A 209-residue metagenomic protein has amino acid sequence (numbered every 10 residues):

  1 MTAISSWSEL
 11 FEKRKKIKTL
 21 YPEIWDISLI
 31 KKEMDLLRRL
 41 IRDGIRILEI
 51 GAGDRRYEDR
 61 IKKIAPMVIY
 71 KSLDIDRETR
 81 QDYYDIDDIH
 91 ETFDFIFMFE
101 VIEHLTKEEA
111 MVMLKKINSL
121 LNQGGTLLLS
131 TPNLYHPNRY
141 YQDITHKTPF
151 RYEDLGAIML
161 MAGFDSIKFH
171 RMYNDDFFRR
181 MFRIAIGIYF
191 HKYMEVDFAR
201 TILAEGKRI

Functional and structural regions predicted by a protein language model:
M1-F97, E108-K115, L120, Y152-E153 (+2 more regions): Conserved N-terminal segment of class I S-adenosyl-L-methionine
T79-Q81, H136-Y141: A short acidic, helix-capping loop that chelates divalent metal ions and anchors anionic groups
V101-H104, N133: Hydrophobic adenine-recognition pocket in adenosine-nucleotide-binding enzymes
H104-L105, T148: A short His-aromatic
G124-T131: Conserved beta-strand signature within the Rossmann-like core of class I S-adenosyl-L-methionine
N133-Y135, Y173: Short, flexible active-site-adjacent loop segments at beta-strand->alpha-helix junctions, enriched in small/polar
R139-I158: Acceptor-substrate binding/catalytic loop of class I
T145, L160-M161, S166-F177: C-terminal alpha-helical "lid/dimerization" subdomain adjacent to the S-adenosyl-L-methionine
